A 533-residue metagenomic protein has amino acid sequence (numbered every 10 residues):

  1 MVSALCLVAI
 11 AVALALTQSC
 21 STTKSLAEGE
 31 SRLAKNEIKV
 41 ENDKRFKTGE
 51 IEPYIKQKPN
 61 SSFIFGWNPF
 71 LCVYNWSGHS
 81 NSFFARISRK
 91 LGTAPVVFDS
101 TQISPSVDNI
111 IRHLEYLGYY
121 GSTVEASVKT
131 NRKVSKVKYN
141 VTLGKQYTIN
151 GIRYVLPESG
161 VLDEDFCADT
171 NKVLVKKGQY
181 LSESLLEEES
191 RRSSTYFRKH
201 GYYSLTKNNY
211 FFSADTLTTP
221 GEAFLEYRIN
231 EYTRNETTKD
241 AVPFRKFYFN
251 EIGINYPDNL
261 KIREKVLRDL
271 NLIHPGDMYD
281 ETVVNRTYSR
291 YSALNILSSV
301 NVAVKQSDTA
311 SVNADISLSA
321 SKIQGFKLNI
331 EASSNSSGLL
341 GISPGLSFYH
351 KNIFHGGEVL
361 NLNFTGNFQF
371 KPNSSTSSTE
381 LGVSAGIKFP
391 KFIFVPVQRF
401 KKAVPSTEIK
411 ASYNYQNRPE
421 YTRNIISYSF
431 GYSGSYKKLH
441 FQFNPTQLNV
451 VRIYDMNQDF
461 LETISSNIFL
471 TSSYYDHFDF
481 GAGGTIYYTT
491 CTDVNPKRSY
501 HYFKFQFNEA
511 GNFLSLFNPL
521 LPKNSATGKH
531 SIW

Functional and structural regions predicted by a protein language model:
M1-C6: Bacterial N-terminal signal peptides that target proteins for export
L16-S19: C-terminal motif of bacterial Sec signal peptides marking the signal peptidase cleavage site
S21-S334, T365-F370: Periplasmic polypeptide-binding modules associated with outer-membrane biogenesis and secretion
I111, K136-N140, F224-R228, N313-S317 (+6 more regions): Beta-strand secondary-structure signal
K199, I323-G325, S375-W533: Transmembrane beta-strand segments of outer-membrane beta-barrel domains in Gram-negative and organellar OMPs
F224, R268, R286, S311-N313 (+6 more regions): Transmembrane beta-barrel architecture of outer membranes
A293-S298, L318-Q324, H350-E358, F394-V395 (+1 more regions): Secondary-structure transition/capping motifs at alpha-helix termini and the adjoining loop/turn into the next element
K327-S334, L340-F394, E408-Y413: Predominantly transmembrane beta-strands of Gram-negative outer membrane beta-barrel pores used for transport
